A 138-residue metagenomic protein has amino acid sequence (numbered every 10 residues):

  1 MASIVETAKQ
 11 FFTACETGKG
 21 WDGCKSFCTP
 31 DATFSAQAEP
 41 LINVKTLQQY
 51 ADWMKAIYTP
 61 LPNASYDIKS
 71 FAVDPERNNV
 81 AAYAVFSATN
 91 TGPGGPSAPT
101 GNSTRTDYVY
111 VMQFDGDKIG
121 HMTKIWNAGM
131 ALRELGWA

Functional and structural regions predicted by a protein language model:
M1-A138: C-terminal and inter-domain tail/linker signature
